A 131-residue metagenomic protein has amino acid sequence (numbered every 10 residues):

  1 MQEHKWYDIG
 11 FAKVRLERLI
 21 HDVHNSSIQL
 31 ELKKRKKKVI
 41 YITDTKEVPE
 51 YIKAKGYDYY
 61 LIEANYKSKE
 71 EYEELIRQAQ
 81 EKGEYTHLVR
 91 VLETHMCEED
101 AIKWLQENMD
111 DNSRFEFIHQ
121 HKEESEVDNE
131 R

Functional and structural regions predicted by a protein language model:
Q2-K55: Core dinuclear metal-dependent hydrolase active-site scaffold
I52-R131: Cap/insert and terminal regions of metallo-dependent hydrolase folds
